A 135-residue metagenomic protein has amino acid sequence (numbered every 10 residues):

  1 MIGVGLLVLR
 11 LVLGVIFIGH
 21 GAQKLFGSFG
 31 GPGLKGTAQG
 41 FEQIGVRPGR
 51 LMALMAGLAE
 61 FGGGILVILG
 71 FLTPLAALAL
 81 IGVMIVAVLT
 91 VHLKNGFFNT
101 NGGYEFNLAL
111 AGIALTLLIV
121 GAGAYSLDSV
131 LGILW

Functional and structural regions predicted by a protein language model:
M1-G36, E42-Q43, R47-L58, G62 (+1 more regions): Extended, low-polarity transmembrane helix blocks
